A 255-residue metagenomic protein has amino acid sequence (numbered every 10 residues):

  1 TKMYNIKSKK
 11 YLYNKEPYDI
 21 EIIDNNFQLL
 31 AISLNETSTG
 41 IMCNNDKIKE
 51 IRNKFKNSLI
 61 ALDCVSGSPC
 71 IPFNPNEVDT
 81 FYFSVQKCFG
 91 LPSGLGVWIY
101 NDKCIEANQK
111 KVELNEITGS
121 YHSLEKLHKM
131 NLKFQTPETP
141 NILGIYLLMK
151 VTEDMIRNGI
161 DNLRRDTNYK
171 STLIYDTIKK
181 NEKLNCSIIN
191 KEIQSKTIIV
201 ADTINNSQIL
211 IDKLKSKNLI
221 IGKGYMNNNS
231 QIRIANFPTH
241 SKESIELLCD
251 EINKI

Functional and structural regions predicted by a protein language model:
T1-L12: Membrane helical hairpin/interfacial module
Y13-P69, T80: Active-site phosphate-binding strand-loop segment of PLP-dependent enzymes
E21, N205-K213, S241-L247: Short, conserved charged micro-motifs
N74-Q86: Conserved active-site segment immediately N-terminal to the catalytic lysine that forms the internal aldimine
C88-Y175: Active-site C-terminal subdomain of aminotransferase-like
N185-L214: Conserved PLP-binding catalytic core of the aspartate aminotransferase-like
K217-R233: Conserved PLP cofactor-binding pocket of PLP-dependent enzymes
S230-I255: PLP-dependent enzyme catalytic core of the Aspartate aminotransferase-like
